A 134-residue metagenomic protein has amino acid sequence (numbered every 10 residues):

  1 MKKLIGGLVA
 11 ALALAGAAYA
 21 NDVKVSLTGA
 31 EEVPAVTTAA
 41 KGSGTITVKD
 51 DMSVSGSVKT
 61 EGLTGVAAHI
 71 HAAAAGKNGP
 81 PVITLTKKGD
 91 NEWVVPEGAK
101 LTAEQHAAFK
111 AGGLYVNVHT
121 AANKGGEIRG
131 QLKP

Functional and structural regions predicted by a protein language model:
K2-L8, L12, G16-A68, A72-P134: Metal-centered catalytic cores of metalloenzymes
